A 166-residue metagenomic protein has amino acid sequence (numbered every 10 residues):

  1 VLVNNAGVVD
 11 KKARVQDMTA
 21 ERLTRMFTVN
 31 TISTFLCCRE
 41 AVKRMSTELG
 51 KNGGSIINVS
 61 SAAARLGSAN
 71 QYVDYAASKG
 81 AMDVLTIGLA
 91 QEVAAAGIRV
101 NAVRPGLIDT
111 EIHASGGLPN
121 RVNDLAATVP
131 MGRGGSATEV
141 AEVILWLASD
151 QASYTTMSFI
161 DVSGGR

Functional and structural regions predicted by a protein language model:
A13-V15, R22-T24, L125: Substrate-binding pocket helix/loop in short-chain dehydrogenase/reductase
M18, G67-A76, G88: Active-site loop-to-helix junction immediately N-terminal to the catalytic Tyr of the SDR YXXXK motif in Rossmann-fold
C38, S78: Active-site helix of classical SDR
K43, T47, Q91-A95, S153: Alpha-helical segment proximal to the catalytic Tyr-Lys
S61: Residue(s) in the substrate-gating loop at a strand-loop-helix junction that position the organic substrate next
Q71-Y72, A95, L107-V129, E139: A glycine/serine/threonine-rich, flexible loop-to-helix segment that serves as the NAD(P) cofactor-binding "lid"
A95, A102, N123-Q151, T155 (+1 more regions): C-terminal helical subdomain
